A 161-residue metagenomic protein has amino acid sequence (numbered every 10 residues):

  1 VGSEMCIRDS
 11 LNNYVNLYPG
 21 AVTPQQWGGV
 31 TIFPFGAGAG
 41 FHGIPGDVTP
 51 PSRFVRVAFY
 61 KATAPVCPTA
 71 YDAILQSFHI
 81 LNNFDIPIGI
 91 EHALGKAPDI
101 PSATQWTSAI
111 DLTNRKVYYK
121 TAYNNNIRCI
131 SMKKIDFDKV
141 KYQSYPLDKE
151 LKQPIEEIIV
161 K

Functional and structural regions predicted by a protein language model:
G2-C6: Short, small-residue-biased leader/transition segments that mark boundaries at the very start of proteins
R8-K161: C-terminus-biased signal that marks the final domain/tail of proteins
